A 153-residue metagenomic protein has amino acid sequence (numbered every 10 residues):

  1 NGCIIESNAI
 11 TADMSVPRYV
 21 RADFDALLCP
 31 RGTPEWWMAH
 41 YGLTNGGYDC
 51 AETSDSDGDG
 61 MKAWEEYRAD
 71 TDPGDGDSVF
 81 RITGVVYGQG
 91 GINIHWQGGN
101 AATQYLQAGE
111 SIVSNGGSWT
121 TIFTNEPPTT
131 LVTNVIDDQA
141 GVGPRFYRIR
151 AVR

Functional and structural regions predicted by a protein language model:
N1-C3, S7-N8, P17-R153: Short, composition-biased motifs enriched in small/polar/acidic residues
